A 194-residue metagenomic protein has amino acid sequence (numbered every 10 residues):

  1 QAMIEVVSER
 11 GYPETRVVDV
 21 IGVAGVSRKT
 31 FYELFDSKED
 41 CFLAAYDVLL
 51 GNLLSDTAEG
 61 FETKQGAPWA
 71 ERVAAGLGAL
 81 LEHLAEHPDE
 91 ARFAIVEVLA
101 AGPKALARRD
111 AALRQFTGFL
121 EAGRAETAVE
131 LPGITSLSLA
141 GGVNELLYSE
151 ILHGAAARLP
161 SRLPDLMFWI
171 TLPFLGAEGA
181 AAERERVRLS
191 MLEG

Functional and structural regions predicted by a protein language model:
A2-V7, L53, L80: Short hydrophobic clusters on alpha-helical segments that form packing/core surfaces in small helical domains
V6-D40: Helix-turn-helix
R16, R92-V96, L159, A182-E183: Short, hydrophobic secondary-structure boundary micro-motifs
V17, Y46-L54: Short, basic, alpha-helical segments at the C-terminal edge of helix-turn-helix-like DNA-binding modules
K38, A58-E62, A94-A101: Short linear capping/connector segments at secondary-structure termini
A58-D89: Hydrophobic alpha-helical connector segments
E82, E86, G118-A122, S149-G194: C-terminal peripheral helix-coil segments that are non-catalytic and often amphipathic
G102-E145, P160-F168: Amphipathic alpha-helical packing segments from all-alpha helical-bundle domains
